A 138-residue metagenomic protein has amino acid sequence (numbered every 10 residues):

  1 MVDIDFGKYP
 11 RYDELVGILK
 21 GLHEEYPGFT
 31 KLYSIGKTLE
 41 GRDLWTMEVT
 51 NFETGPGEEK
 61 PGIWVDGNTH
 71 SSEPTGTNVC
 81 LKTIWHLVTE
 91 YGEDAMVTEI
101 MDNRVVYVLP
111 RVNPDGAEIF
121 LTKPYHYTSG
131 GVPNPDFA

Functional and structural regions predicted by a protein language model:
M1-W45: Short glycine- and acidic-rich boundary segments immediately preceding or forming the N-terminal edge of structured
H23, N51-T54, L87, Y91: Structural motif corresponding to the C-terminal cap of alpha-helices
G36, T50, V112: Residues at the C-termini of beta-strands that transition into short coil/loop
G41, N68, V108: Divalent metal-coordination and catalytic microenvironments
T46-G57, N68: Short beta-strand-to-loop junctions in surface cap/lid or active-site-entrance loops
E59-G62, P74-A138: Active-site/substrate-binding loop(s) of hydrolase catalytic cores
W64-D66: Short hydrophobic beta-strand that contains or immediately precedes a catalytic carboxylate
S71: Active-site-surrounding "flap" and adjacent substrate/cofactor-binding loops of secreted or lumenal enzymes, prototyped
